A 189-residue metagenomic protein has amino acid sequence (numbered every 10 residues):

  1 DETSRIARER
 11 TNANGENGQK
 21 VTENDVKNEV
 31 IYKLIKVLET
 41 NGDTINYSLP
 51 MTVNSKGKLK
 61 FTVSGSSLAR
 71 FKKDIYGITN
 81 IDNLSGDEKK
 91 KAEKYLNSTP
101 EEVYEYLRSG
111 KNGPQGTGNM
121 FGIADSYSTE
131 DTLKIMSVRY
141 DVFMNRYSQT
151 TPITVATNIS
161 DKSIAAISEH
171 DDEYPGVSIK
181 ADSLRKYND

Functional and structural regions predicted by a protein language model:
D1-D189: Membrane-proximal periplasmic segments of bacterial cell-envelope enzymes, especially penicillin-binding proteins
